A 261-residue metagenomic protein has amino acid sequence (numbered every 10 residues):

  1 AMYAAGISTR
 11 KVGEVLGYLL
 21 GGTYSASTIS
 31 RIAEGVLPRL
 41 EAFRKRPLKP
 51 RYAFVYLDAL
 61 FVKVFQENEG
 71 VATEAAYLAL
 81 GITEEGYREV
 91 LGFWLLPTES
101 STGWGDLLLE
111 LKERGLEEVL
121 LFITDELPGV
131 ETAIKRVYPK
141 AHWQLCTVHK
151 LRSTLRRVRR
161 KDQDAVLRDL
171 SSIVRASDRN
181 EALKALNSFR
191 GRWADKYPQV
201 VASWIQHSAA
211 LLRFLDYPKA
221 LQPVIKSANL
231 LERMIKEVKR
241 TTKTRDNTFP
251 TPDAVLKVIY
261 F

Functional and structural regions predicted by a protein language model:
A1-I7, Q222-S227: Short basic-aromatic helix/loop recognition motifs at nucleic-acid and histone-peptide binding interfaces
M2, V15, L19-T23, T28-I123 (+5 more regions): RNase H-like nuclease fold core
A5-G6, T23, A176, N180: Residues at alpha-helix boundaries and the short loops/turns that link adjacent helices
G6-L16: Short, charged amphipathic recognition helices of the HTH superfamily and cognate SANT/SANTA-like modules
K11, V64-Q66, E131-T132, R156 (+2 more regions): Short helix/loop capping segments that flank catalytic or ligand/cofactor-binding pockets
L121-P128, A133-S171: Conserved beta-strand -> loop -> alpha-helix junction used to position metal-binding or nucleic-acid-contacting
R175-F261: Acidic/histidine-rich catalytic cores and adjacent linkers of DNA breakage/strand-transfer/modification proteins
